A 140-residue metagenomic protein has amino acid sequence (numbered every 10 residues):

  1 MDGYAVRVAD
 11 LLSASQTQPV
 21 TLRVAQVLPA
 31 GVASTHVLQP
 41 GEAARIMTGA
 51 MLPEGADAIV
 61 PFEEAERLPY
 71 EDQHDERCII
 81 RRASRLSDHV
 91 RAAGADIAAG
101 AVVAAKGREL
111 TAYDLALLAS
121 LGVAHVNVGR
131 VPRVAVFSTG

Functional and structural regions predicted by a protein language model:
M1: Polyanion/phosphate-binding surface patch
Y4-G140: Short, glycine/charged-enriched hinge/interface segments at domain edges or termini
